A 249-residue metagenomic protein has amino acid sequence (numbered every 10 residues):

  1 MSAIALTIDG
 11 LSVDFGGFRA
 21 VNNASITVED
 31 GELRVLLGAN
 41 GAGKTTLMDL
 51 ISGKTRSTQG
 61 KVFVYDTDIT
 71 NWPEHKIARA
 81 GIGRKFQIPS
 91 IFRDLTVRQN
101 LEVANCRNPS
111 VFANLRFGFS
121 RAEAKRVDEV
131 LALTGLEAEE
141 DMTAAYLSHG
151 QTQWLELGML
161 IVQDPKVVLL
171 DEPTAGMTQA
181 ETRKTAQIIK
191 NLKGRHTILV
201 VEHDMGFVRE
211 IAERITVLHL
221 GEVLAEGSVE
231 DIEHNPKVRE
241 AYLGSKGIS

Functional and structural regions predicted by a protein language model:
S2-S249: Glycine-rich phosphate-binding loops of nucleotide-dependent enzymes
